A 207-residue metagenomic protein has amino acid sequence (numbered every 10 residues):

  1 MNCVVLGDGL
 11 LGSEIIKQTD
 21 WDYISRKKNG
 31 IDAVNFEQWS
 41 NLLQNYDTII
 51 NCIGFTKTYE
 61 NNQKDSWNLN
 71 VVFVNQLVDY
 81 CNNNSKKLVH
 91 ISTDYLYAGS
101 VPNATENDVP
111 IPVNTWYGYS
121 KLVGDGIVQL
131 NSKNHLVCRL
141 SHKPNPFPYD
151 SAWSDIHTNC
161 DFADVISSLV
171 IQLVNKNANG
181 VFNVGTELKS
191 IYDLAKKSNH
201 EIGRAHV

Functional and structural regions predicted by a protein language model:
M1-W21: N-terminal Rossmann NAD(P)H-binding glycine-rich loop of SDR-like oxidoreductase domains
D20-N41: Adenosine-cofactor binding site in Rossmann-like domains, unifying the SAM/SAH pocket of S-adenosylmethionine-dependent
D22-Y23, K87-V89, T93-Y95, D125-P146 (+1 more regions): Conserved beta-loop-beta element that borders a ligand/cofactor-binding pocket
N35, F73-Q76, K87, G118 (+2 more regions): Conserved cofactor-binding/catalytic machinery of classical short-chain dehydrogenase/reductase
F36-V71, Y80-N82: NAD(P)H-binding glycine-rich loop region in Rossmannoid oxidoreductase-like domains and their noncatalytic homologs
N68, V72, L96-V137, W153-S154: Catalytic helix-loop patch of NAD(P)-dependent Rossmann-fold dehydrogenases
F147-K176, G180: Substrate-positioning beta->alpha
L169, L173-R204: Mid/C-terminal beta-alpha module of Rossmann-like enzyme folds, strongest in SDR-family dehydrogenases/epimerases
